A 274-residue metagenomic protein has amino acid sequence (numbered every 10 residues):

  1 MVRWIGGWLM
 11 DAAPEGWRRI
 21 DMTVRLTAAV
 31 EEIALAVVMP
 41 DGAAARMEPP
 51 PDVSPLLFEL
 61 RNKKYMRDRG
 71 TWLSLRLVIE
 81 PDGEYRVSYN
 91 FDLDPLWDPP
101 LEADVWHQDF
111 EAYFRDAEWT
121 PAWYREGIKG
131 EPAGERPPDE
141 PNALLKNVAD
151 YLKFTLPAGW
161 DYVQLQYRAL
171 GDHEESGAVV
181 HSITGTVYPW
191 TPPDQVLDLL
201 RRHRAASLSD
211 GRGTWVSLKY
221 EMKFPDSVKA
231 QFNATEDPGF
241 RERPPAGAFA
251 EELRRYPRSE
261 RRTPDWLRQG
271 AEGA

Functional and structural regions predicted by a protein language model:
M1-P40, G134-S176: N-terminal "first-domain core" detector
M1-W8, D41-N62, R69, D104-D109 (+5 more regions): Short, flexible domain-boundary/linker segments around small modular repeats
W17, Y65-D68, E118, A122 (+3 more regions): Residue-level signal for secondary-structure boundary elements
V24-D52, V87-D98, Y167-Q195, A230-R241: Extended intrinsically disordered, low-complexity coil regions enriched in Ser, Thr, Gly, Ala and often Pro
D52-W97, P193-E242: Amphipathic protein-protein interaction modules
E84-E135, K223-A274: Acidic, proline/glycine-rich low-complexity IDRs
